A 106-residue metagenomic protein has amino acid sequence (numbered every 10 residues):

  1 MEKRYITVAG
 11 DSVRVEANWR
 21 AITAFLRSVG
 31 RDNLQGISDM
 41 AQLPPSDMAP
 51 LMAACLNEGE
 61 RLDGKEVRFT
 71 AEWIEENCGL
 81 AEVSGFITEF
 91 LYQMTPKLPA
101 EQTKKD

Functional and structural regions predicted by a protein language model:
M1-A9, T23, R27-S46, E60-D106: Charged interaction scaffolds used for protein-protein
V13-V15: Short, isolated positions in well-ordered beta-strands
N18: Residue-level signal for threonine
M52: A residue-level signal for conserved active-site and pocket-lining positions in enzyme catalytic cores
